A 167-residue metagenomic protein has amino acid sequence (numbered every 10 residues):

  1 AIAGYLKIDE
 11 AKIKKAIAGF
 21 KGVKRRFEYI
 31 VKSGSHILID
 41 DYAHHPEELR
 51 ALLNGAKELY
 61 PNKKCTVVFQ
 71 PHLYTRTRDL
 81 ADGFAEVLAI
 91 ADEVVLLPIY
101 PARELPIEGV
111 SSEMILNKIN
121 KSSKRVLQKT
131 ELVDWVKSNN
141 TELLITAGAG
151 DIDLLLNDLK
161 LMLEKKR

Functional and structural regions predicted by a protein language model:
A1-E93: Nucleotide phosphate-binding/pyrophosphate-handling subdomain across enzymes that bind or process nucleotide phosphates
K24, Y60, I119, N139-N140 (+1 more regions): A structural signal for short coil/turn segments at secondary-structure junctions
H44, P71-L73, Y100-A102, A149-I152: Short glycine-rich anion-binding loops that position phosphate/pyrophosphate groups of nucleotides and phosphorylated
V68, L97, T146-A147: Short hydrophobic segments within beta-strands
R78, L105-P106, L154-D158: Short glycine-/acidic-enriched loop or helix-start segments at secondary-structure transitions that form or flank
A85-E142: C-terminal helical cap/extension that packs against the catalytic core of soluble nucleotide-cofactor enzymes
S111-I119, N157-R167: A short, gly/pro- and small-residue-rich
E131-M162: A glycine-rich beta-strand to alpha-helix segment that forms a phosphate/ribose-binding loop at ligand/cofactor sites
